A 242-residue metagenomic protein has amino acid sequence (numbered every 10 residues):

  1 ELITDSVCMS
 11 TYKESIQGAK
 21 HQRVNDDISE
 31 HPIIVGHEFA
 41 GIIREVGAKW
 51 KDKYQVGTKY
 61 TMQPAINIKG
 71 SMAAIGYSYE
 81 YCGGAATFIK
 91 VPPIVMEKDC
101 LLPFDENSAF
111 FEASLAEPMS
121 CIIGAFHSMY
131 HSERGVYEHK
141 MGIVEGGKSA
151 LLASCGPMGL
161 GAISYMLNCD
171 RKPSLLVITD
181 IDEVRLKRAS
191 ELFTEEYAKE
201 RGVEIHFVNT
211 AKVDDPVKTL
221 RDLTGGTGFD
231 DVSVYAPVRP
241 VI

Functional and structural regions predicted by a protein language model:
E1, A150-L151: Conserved beta-strand elements of the Class I
E1-S6, G18-K69, G83, D105: Glycine-rich beta-strand-centered segment in the early N-terminal region that forms part of a ligand/cofactor-binding
C8, M158, V184: Conserved Rossmann-like nucleotide-cofactor binding loop
M9-I16: Cytochrome P450 core scaffold surrounding the K-helix E-X-X-R motif and the conserved "meander" helix-loop region
Q17-E30, V95-D99, S132-H139, S190 (+2 more regions): Charged, glycine/proline-rich intrinsically disordered loops and linkers
I28, P64-G147: NAD(P)H dinucleotide-binding glycine-rich loop of Rossmann-like/cofactor-binding domains, especially the beta1-alpha1
V46, P118, S154-P157: Glycine-rich Rossmann-fold phosphate-binding loop(s) that bind the pyrophosphate of adenine dinucleotide cofactors
G146-G147, C155, I163, L167-I242: Adenosine-nucleotide cofactor-binding segment
